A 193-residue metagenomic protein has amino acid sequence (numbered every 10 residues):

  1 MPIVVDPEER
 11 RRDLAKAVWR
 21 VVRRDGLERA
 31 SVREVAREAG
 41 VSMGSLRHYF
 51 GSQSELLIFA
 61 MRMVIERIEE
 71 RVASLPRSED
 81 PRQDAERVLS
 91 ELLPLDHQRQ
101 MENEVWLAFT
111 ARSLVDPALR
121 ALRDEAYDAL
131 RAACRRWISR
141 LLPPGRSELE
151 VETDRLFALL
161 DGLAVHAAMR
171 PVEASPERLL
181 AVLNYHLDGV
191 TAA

Functional and structural regions predicted by a protein language model:
M1-E9, A193: N-terminal intrinsically disordered/low-complexity leader segments
P7-V18, V35, A60-V64, I68 (+1 more regions): Generic hydrophobic, amphipathic alpha-helix propensity
D13, A17-E55, F59: Helix-turn-helix
D13, D84, V105, A129 (+4 more regions): Charged catalytic carboxylate motif
F59-R62, A73-N103, E152-L156: Hydrophobic alpha-helical connector segments
D84, H97-R120, D124: Amphipathic alpha-helical segments used for helix-helix packing
A118-D128, L141-A193: Hydrophobic/aromatic-rich alpha-helical bundle segments in the mid-to-C-terminal region
